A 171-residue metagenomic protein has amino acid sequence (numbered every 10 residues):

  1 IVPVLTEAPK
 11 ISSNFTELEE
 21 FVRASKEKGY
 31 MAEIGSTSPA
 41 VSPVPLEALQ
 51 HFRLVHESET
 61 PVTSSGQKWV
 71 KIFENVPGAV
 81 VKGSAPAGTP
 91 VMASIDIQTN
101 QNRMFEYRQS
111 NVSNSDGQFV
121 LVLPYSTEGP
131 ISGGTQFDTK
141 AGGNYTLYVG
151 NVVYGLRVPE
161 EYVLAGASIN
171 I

Functional and structural regions predicted by a protein language model:
I1-I171: Extracytoplasmic
